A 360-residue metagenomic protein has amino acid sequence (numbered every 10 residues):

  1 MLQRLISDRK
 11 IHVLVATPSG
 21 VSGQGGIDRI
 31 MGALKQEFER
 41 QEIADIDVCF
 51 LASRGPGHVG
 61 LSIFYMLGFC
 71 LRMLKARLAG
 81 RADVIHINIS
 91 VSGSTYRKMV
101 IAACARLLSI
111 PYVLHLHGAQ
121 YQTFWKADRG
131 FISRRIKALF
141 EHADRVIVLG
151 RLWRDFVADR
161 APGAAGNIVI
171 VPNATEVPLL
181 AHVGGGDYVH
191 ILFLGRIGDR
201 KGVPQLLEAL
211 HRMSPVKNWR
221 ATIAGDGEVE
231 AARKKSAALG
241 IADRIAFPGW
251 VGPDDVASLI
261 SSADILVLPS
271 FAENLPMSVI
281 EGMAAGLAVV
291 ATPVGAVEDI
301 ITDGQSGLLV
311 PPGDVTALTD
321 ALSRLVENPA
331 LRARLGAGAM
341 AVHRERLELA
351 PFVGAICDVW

Functional and structural regions predicted by a protein language model:
L14-A16, V183-L210, T222: Conserved donor-binding/catalytic core segment of Leloir-type glycosyltransferases
R135-L180: Donor nucleotide-sugar binding/catalytic pocket of nucleotide-sugar-dependent glycosyltransferases
R233-V251: Nucleotide-activated donor-binding/catalytic signature segment of Leloir-type glycosyltransferases, i.e., the conserved
W250-V251, S258-A263: Short alpha-helical donor nucleotide-sugar binding micro-motif in glycosyltransferases
F271: Aromatic "clamp/platform" in nucleotide-sugar-dependent glycosyltransferases that forms part of the donor/acceptor
A288-A291: Short hydrophobic beta-strand element within catalytic cores of glycosyltransferases and related nucleotide-activated
T302-G304, L308-V315, R324-P329: Conserved acidic donor-binding segment of nucleotide-sugar-dependent glycosyltransferases
A317, R324, L331-E345, F352-A355: A short, well-ordered alpha-helix in the C-terminal region of glycosyltransferases
